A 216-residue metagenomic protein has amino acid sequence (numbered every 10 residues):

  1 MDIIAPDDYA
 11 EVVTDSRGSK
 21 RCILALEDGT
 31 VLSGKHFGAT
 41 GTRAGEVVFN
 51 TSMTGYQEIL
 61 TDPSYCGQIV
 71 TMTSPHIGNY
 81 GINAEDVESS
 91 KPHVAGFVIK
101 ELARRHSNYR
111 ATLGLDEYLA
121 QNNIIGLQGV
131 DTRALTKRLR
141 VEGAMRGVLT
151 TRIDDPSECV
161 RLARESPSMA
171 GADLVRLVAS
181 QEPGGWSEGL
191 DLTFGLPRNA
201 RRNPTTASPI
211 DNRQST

Functional and structural regions predicted by a protein language model:
D2-T216: RNA-binding accessory domains that recognize and position tRNA/RNA substrates
